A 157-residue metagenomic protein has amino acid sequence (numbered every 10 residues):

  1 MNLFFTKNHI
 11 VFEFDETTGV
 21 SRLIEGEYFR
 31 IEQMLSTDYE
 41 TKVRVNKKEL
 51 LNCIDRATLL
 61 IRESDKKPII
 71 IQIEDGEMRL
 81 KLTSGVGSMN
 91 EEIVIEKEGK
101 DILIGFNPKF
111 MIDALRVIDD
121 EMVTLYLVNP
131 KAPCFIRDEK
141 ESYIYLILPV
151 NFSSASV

Functional and structural regions predicted by a protein language model:
M1-I24, Y39-V157: DNA polymerase processivity clamps
R30-I31: Specificity-determining recognition surfaces
M34-D38: Short hinge/gating elements
